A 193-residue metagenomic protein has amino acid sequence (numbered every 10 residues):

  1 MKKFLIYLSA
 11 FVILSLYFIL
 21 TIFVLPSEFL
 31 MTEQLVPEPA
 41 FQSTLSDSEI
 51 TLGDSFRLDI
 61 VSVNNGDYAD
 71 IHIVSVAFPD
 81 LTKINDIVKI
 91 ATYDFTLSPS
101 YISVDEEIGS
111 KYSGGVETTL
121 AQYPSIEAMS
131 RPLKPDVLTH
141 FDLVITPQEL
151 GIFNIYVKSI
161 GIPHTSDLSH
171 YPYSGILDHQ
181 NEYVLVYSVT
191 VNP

Functional and structural regions predicted by a protein language model:
Y7-I22: Hydrophobic membrane-insertion alpha-helices, especially the h-region of bacterial N-terminal signal peptides
F29-T51, P79-T82: Low-complexity, acidic Ser/Thr/Pro/Gly-rich terminal tails and inter-domain linkers that flank the onset of structured
L52-D67: Short beta-strand elements of extracellular/lumenal beta-sandwich folds
I73-T82, I160: Short acidic, flexible loop segments centered on an aromatic residue
D80-Q122: A surface/secretory-pathway sequence property marking extracellular, secreted, or lumenal proteins enriched
Q122-G151: Low-complexity, intrinsically disordered segments enriched in Ser/Thr together with acidic residues
T146-I176: Serine/threonine-enriched low-complexity regions used as flexible
D167-P193: Short beta-strand elements
